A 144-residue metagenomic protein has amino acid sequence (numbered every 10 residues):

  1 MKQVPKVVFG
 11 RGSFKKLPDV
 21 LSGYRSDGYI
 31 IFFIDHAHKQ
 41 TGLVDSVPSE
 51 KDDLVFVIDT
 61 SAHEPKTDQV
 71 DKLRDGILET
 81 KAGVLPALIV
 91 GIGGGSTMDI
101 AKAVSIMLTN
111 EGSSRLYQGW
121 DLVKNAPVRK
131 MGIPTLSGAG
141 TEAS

Functional and structural regions predicted by a protein language model:
M1-L88: ATP/NTP phosphate-donor binding region
D68-S144: Glycine/threonine-rich beta-strand-loop-alpha-helix active-site module that forms ligand/phosphate-binding
